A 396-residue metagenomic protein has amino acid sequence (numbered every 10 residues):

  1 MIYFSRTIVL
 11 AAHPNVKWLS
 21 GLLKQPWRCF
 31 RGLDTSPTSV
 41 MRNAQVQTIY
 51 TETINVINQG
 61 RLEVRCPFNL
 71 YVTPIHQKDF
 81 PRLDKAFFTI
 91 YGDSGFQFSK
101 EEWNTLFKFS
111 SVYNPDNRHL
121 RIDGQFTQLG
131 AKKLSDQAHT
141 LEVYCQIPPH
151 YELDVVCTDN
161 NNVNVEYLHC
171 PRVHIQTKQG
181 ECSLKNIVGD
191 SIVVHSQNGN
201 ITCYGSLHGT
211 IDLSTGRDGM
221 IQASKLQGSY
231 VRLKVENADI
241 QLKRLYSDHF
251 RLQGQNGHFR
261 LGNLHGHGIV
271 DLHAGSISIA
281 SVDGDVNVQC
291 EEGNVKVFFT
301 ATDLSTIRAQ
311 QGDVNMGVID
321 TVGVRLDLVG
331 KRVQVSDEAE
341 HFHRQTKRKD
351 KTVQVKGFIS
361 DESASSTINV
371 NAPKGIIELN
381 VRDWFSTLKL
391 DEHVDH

Functional and structural regions predicted by a protein language model:
M1-H396: Intrinsically disordered, low-complexity terminal regions
